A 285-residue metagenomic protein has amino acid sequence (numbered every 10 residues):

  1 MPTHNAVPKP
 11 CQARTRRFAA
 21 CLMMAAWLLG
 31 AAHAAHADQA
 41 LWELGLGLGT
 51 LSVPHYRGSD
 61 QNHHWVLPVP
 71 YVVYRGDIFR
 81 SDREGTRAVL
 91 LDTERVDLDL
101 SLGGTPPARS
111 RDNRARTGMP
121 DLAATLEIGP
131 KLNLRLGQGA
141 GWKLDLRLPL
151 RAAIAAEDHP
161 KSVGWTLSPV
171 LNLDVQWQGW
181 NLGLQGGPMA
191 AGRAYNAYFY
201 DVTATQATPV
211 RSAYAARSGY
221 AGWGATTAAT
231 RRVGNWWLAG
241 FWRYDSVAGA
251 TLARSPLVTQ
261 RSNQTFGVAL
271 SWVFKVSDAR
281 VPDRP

Functional and structural regions predicted by a protein language model:
H36-R80, K275, P285: Short glycine/proline- and aromatic-enriched beta-strand/turn motifs that initiate or cap beta-hairpins
D38-L44, H64-V66, D77-F79, D92-L98 (+7 more regions): Outer-envelope beta-barrel architecture signal
L48-S52, P68-Y74, G85-L90, I128-L134 (+6 more regions): Residues on the lipid-exposed face of transmembrane beta-strands in outer-membrane beta-barrel proteins
L51-R57, T105-R111, R135-G139, R151-D158 (+3 more regions): Sequence/structural signature of outer-membrane beta-barrel proteins
R57-N62, R111-R116, E157-G164, Y195-T203 (+2 more regions): Outer-membrane beta-barrel translocator domains and adjoining extracellular loop/strand segments of Gram-negative
S59-H64, L90-D92, G118-T125, D158-W165 (+2 more regions): Replace "Gram-negative outer membrane beta-barrel proteins" with "bacterial and organellar outer membrane beta-barrel
D158-W237, D245-A248: Outer-membrane beta-barrel transmembrane domain signature
A228-P285: Predominantly the C-terminal beta-signal and adjacent terminal strand-loop region of outer-membrane beta-barrel
